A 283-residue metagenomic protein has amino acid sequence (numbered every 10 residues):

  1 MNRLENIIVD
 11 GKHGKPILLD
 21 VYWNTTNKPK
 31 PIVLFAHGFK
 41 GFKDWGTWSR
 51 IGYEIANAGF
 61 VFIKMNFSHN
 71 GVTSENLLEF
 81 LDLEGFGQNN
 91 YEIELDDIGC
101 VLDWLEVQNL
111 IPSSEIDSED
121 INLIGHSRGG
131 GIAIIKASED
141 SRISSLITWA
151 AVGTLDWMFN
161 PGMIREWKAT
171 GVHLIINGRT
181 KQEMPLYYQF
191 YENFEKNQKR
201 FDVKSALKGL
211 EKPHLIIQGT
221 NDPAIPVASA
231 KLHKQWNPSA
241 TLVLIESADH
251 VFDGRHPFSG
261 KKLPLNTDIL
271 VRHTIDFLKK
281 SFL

Functional and structural regions predicted by a protein language model:
M1-K28: N-terminal cap/lid segment of alpha/beta-hydrolase-fold proteins
N27-G71: Short, surface-exposed "cap/lid" segments of acyl-processing enzymes
W48, K212, P226-Q235, P257: Short alpha-helix in the alpha/beta-hydrolase fold that links the catalytic acid
E84-P112: Alpha/beta-hydrolase active-site loop
E139-Q189: Hydrolase active-site cap/lid region
L210-E211, I216-Q218, D222: Short beta-strand/loop motif that positions the catalytic acidic residue of the alpha/beta-hydrolase fold
N221-I225, H250: Acidic catalytic loop of the alpha/beta-hydrolase fold
A248-L283: Catalytic active-site module of serine/aspartate enzymes centered on a nucleophile-bearing elbow/loop
